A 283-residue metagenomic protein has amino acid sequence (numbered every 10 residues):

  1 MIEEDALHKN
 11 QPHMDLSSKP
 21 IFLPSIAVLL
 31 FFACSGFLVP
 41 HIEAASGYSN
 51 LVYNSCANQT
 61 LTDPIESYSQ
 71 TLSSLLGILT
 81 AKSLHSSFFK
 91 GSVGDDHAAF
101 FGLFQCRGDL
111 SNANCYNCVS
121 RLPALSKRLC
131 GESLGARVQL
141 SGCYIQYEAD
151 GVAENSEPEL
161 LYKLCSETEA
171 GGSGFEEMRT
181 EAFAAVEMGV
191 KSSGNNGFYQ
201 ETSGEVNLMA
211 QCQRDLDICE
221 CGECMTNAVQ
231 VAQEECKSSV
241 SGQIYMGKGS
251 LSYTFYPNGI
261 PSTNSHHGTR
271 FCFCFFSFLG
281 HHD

Functional and structural regions predicted by a protein language model:
I2-D283: Extracellular secretory-pathway ectodomains and N-terminal mature segments of eukaryotic proteins
